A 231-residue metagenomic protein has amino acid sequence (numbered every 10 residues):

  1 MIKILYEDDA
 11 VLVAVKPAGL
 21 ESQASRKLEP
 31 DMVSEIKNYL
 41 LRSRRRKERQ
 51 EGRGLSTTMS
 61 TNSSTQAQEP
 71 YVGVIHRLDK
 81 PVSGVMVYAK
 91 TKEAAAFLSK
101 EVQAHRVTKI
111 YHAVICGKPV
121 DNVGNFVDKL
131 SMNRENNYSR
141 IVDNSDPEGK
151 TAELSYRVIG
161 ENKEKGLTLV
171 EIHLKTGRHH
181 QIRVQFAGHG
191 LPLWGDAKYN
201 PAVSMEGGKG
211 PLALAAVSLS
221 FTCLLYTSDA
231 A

Functional and structural regions predicted by a protein language model:
M1-S228: RNA pseudouridine synthases
